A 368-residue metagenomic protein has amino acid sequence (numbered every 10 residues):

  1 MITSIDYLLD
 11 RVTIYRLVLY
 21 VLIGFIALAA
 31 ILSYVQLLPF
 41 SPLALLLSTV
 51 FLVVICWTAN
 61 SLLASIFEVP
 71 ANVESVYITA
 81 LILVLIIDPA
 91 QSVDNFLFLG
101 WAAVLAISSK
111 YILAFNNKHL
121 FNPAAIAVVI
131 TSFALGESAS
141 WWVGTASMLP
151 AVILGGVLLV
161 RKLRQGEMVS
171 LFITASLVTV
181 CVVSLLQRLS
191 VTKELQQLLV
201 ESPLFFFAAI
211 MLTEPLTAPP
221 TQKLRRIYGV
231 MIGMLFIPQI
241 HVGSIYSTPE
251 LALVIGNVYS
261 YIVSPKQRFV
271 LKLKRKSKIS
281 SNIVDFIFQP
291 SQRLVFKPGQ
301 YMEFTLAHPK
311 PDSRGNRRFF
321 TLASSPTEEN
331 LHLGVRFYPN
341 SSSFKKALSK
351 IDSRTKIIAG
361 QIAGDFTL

Functional and structural regions predicted by a protein language model:
M1-A64: N-terminal signal-anchor module of multipass membrane proteins
I2-L9, C56-V69, L105-K118, L154-G166 (+1 more regions): C-terminal ends of transmembrane helices
L38-V54, I87-W101, G136-P150, T192-L204: Structural signature of hydrophobic alpha-helical transmembrane segments
V69-W141: Membrane-interface helix-loop-helix junctions at boundaries between adjacent transmembrane segments
S132-V182: Internal active-site segments that recognize and position negatively charged phosphoryl groups and nucleotide moieties
V143-P150, M168-L171, E194-S202, R225 (+1 more regions): Loop-to-transmembrane alpha-helix initiation sites
Q187-V242: Glycine/small-residue-rich hydrophobic helix-like segments
R268-K356, G360: Ferredoxin-reductase
